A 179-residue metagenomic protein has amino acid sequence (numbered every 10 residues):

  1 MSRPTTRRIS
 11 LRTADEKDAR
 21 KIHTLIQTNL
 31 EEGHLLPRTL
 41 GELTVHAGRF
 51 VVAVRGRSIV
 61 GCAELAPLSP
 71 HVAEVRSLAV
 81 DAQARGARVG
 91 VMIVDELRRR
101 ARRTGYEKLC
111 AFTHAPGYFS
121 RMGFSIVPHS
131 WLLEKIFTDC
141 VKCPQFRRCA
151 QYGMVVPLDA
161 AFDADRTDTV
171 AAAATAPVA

Functional and structural regions predicted by a protein language model:
I9-I22: A short beta-loop-alpha structural element at the N-terminal edge of CoA-dependent acyl/N-acetyltransferase catalytic
D18, H71, H114-A115: A generic "binding-loop/recognition-motif" signal
I26-V60: Active-site rim helix/loop that mediates acceptor-substrate recognition in acyltransferases
V52, S58-P67, H71-A79: Conserved beta-strand in the GNAT
L78-R85, H114-A115: A short, internal acetyl-CoA/4′-phosphopantetheine-binding micro-motif in the GNAT/acyltransferase core
G86-A101, A111: Conserved acetyl-CoA-binding loop-helix of GNAT-fold acetyltransferases
R103, E107, T113-C140, Q145: Conserved active-site alpha-helix within GNAT-family acetyltransferase domains
L132-A179: C-terminal "cap" of GNAT-fold acetyltransferases
